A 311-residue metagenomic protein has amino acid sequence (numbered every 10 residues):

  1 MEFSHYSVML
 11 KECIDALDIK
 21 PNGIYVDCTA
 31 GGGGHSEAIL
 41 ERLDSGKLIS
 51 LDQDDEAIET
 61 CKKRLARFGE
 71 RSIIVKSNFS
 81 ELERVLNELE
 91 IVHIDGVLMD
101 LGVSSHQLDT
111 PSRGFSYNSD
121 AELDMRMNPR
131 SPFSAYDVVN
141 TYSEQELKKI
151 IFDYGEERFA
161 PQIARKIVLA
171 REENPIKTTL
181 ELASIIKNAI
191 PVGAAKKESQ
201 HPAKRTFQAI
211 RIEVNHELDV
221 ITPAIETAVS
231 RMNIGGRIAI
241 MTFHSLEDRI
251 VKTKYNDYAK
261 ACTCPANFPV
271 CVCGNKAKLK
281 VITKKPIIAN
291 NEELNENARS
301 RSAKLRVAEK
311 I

Functional and structural regions predicted by a protein language model:
M1-I311: S-adenosyl-L-methionine-dependent methyltransferase catalytic core, i.e., the SAM/SAH-binding region
